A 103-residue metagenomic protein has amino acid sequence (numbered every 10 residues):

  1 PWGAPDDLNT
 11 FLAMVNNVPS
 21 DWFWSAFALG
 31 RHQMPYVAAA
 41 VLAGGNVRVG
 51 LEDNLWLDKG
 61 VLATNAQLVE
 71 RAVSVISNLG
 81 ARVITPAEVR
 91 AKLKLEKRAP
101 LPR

Functional and structural regions predicted by a protein language model:
P1-E52, L62-A63, Q67: Catalytic alpha/beta core domains of metabolic enzymes, predominantly
N17, V75, K92: Residues that form generic nucleotide/phosphate-binding pockets
A40, A72, V89: Conserved, mostly hydrophobic/aromatic
D58-A81: C-terminal helical cap(s) of enzyme catalytic domains, especially alpha/beta-barrels
N78-R103: N-terminal charge/polar-biased segments
